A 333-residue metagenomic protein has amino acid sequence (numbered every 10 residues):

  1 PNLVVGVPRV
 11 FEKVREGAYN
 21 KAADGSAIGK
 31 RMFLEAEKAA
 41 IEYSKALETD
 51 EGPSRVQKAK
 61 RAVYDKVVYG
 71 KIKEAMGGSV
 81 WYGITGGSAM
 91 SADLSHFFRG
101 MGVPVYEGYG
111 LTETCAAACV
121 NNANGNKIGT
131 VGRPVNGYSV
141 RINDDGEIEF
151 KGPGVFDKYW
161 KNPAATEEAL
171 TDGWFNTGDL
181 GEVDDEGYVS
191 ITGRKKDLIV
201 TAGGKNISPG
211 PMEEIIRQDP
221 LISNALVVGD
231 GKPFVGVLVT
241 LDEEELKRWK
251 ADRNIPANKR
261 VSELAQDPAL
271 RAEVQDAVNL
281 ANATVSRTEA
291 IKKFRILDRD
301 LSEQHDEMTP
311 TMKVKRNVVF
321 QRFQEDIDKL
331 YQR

Functional and structural regions predicted by a protein language model:
N2-V5, V14-N126, S139, S223: Gly/Ser/Thr-rich phosphate-binding loop
V4, G87, F98, V140 (+4 more regions): Residue-level signal for inorganic ion chemistry
G87, G110, G132, D179 (+1 more regions): Active-site glycine-centered loops adjacent to acidic/histidine catalytic or metal-binding residues that shape
G110-T114, T177, T201-A202, T309-T311: Ser/Thr-glycine-rich phosphate-binding loops at phosphate-binding pockets of nucleotides, nucleotide cofactors
P134-T201: Conserved ATP-binding/catalytic segment of the ANL
V155, L170, Y188-R217, L246-P268 (+3 more regions): Adenylate-forming
L180, D185, D219-E245: C-terminal boundary motif of the adenylate-forming
N224-L226, P233, Q275-R333: Conserved C-terminal "lid"/linker of ANL adenylate-forming enzymes
